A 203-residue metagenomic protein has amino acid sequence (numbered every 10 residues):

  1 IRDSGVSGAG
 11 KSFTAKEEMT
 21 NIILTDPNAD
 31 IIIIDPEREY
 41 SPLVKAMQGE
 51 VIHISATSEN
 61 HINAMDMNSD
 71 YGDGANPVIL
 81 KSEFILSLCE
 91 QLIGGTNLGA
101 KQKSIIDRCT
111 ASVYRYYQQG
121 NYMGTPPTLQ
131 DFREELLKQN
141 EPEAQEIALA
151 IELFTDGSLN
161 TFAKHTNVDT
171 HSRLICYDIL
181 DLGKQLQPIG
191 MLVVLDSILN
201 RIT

Functional and structural regions predicted by a protein language model:
I1, R38-E50, I54-S58, N63-T203: P-loop NTPase motor domains
I1-S55: Glycine-rich phosphate-binding loop of nucleotide-binding enzymes
